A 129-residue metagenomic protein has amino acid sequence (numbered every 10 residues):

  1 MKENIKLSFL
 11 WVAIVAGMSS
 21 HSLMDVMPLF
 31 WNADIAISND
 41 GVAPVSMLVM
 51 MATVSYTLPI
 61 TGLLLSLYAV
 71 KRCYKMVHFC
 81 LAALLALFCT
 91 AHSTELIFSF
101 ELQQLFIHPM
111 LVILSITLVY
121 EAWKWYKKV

Functional and structural regions predicted by a protein language model:
M1-M18: Cytosolic juxtamembrane helix and N-cap/initiation of the first transmembrane helix
M1-N4, L67-Y74, F100-E101, V129: Membrane-interface helix-boundary motifs at transmembrane edges
S8, V12, V49, T53 (+3 more regions): Hydrophobic alpha-helical segments of membrane proteins, primarily the transmembrane helices and their short helical
A13-T57: Hydrophobic transmembrane helix segments
V54-T57, Y74-T94, I113-L114: Hydrophobic alpha-helical membrane segments
S55-R72: Canonical alpha-helical transmembrane segments
L87-I107: Membrane-helix boundary connector in multi-pass membrane proteins
I113-V129: Membrane-water interface at the C-terminal end of transmembrane alpha helices
